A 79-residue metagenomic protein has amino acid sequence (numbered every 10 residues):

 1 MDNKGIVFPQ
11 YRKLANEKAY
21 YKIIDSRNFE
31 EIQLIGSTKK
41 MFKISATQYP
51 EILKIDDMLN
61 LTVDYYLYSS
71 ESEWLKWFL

Functional and structural regions predicted by a protein language model:
M1-P9: N-terminal helix-cap/turn-to-beta initiation motif at the start of protein domains
K4, I32-I35, W77: Alpha-helical scaffold segments
F8, F29-E31: Intrinsically disordered, low-complexity regions enriched for glutamine and histidine
R12-L14: Tryptophan-anchored aromatic micro-motifs
A19-F29: Short beta-strand-centered aromatic/proline hotspots
T38-L79: Low-complexity intrinsically disordered segments
